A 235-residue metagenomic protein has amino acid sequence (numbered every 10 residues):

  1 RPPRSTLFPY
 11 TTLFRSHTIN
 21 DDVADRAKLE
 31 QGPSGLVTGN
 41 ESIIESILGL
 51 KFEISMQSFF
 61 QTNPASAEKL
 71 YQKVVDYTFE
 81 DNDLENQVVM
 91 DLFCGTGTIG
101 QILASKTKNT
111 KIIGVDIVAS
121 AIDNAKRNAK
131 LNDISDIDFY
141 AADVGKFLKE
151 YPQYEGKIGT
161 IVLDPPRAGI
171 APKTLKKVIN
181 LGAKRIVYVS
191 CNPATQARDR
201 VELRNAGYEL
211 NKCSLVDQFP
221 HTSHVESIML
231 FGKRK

Functional and structural regions predicted by a protein language model:
R1-T6: Short, exposed "boundary/linker" segments that immediately precede the start of a downstream structural module
P9, F14-K235: Rossmann-like S-adenosyl-L-methionine
